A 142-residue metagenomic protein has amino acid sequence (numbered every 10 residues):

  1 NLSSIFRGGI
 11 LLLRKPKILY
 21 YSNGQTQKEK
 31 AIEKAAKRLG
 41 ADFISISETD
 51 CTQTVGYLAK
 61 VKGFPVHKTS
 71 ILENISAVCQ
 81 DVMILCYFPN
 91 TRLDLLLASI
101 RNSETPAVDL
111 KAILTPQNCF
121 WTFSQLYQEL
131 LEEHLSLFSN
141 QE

Functional and structural regions predicted by a protein language model:
N1-L11: Short, Lys/Arg-enriched N-terminal segments with co-localized hydrophobic residues within the first ~10-30 amino acids
L11-G63: N-terminal, charge-rich interaction modules
L11-L12, F138-E142: Intrinsic disorder/low-complexity detector
K15, Q80, A107-V108: A general structural motif
G24-Q25, T49-T52, P89, L114-C119: Short beta-alpha junction loops
K28-A31, R38, L93-N140: Helix-rich interaction surfaces within compact, conserved domain-sized segments that mediate assembly or partner
S47-S76, F123, Y127-L130: Intrinsic, low-complexity N-terminal interaction/targeting segments
L72-S103: Mid-chain, well-packed structural core segment of small domains
